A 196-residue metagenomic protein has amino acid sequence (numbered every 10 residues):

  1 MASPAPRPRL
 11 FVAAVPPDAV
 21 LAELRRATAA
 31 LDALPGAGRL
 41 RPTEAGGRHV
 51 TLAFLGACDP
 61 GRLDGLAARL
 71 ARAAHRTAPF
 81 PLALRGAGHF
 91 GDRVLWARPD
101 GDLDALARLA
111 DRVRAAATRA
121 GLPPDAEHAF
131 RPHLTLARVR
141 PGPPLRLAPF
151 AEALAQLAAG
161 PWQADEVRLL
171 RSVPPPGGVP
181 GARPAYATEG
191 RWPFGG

Functional and structural regions predicted by a protein language model:
M1-G196: Histidine-dependent nucleotide/RNA phosphoesterase domain, centered on the 2H-phosphoesterase fold with its duplicated
